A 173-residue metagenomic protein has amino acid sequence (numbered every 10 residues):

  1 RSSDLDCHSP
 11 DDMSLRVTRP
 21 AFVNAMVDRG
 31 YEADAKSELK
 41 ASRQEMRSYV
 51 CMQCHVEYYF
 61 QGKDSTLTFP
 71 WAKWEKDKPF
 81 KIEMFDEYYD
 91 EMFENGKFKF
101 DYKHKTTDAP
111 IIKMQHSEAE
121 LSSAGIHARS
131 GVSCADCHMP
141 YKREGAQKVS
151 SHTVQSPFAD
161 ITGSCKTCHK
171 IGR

Functional and structural regions predicted by a protein language model:
P10-D136, P140-R173: Primarily the internal scaffold of c-type cytochrome electron-transfer domains, especially repeated/multiheme c-type
